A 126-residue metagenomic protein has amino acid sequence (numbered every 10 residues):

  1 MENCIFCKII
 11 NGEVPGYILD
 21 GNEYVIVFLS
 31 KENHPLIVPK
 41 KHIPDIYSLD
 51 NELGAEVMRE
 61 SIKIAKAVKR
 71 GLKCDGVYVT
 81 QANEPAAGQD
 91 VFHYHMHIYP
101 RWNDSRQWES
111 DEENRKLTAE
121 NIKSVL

Functional and structural regions predicted by a protein language model:
M1-L126: HIT superfamily nucleotide-processing domains
